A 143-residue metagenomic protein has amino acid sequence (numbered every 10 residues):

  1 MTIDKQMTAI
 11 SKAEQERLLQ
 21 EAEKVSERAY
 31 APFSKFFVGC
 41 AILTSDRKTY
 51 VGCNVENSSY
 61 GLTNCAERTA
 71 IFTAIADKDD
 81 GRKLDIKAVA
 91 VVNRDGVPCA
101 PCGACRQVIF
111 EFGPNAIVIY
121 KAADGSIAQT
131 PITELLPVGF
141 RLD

Functional and structural regions predicted by a protein language model:
T2-A31, K83-D143: C-terminal binding/interaction regions
K35-T44: Short beta-strand scaffold segments in enzyme catalytic cores
F37, Y50, S59, P101: Short glycine/serine/threonine-biased micro-segments
Y50-C53, A128: Structural signal for short hydrophobic segments within the conserved structured cores of catalytic domains across
N54-T69: Compact, glycine-rich, soluble single-domain proteins
A76-K83: Phosphate/pyrophosphate-binding loops at sites that engage ATP/ADP/AMP, CoA/4′-phosphopantetheine, polyphosphate
